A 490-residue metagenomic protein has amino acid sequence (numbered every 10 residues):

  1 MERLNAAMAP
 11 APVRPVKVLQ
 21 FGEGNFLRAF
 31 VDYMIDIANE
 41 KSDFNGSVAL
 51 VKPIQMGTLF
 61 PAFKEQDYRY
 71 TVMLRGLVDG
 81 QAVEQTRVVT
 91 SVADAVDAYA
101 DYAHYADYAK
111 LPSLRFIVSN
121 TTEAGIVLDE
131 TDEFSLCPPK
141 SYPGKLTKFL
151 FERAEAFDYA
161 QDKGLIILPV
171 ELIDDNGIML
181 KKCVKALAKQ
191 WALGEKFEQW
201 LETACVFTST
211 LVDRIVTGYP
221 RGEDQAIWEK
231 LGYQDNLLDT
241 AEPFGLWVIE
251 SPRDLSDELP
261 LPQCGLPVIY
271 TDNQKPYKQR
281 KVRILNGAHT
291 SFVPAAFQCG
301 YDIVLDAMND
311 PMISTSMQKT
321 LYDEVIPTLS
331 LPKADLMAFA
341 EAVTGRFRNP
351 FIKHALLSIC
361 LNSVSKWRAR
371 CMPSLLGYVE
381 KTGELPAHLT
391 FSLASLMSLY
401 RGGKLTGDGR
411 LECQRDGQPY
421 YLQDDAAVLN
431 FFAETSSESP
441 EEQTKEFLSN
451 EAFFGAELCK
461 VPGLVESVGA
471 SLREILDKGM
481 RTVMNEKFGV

Functional and structural regions predicted by a protein language model:
M1-V490: Substrate/ligand-engaging "lid" and interaction regions
